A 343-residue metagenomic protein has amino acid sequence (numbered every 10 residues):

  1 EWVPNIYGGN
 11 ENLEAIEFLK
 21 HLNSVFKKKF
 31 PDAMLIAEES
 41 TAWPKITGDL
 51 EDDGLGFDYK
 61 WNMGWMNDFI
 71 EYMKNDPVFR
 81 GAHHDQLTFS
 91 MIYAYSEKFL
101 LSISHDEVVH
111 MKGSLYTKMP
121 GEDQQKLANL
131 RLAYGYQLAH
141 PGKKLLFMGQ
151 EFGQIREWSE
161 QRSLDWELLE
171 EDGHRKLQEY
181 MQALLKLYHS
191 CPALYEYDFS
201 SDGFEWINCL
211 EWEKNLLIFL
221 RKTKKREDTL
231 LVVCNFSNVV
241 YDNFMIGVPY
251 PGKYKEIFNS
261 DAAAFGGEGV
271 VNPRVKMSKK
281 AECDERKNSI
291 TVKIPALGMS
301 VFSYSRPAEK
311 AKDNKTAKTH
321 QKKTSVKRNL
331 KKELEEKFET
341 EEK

Functional and structural regions predicted by a protein language model:
W2-E160, H189-D261, E268-G269: Conserved alpha/beta catalytic core and glycan-binding cleft of carbohydrate-active enzymes
L13-K20, Q125-A128, D172-R175, E179 (+1 more regions): Aromatic- and glycine-enriched glycan-recognition loops and surfaces that form the carbohydrate-binding subsites
W158-L168: Active-site His/acidic residue clusters
G173-L194: Catalytic cores of secreted or luminal carbohydrate-active enzymes
L184, Y254, L297: A residue-level signal for conserved active-site and pocket-lining positions in enzyme catalytic cores
V270, V275-K276, C283-K287, K332 (+2 more regions): Structural signature of nuclease core domains in nucleic-acid processing machines
P273-K312, K318: C-terminal beta-strand-rich structural cap/linker in extracellular carbohydrate-active enzymes
K310-K343: Intrinsically disordered, polybasic Lys/Arg-rich low-complexity tracts
